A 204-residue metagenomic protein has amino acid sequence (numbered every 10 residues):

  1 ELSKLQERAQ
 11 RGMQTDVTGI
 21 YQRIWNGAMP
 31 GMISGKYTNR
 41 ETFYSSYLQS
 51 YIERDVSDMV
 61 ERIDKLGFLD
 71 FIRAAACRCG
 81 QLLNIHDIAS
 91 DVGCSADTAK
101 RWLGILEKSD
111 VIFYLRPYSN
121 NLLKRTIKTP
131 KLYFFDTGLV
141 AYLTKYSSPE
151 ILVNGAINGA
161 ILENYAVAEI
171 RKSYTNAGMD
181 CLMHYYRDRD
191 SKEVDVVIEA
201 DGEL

Functional and structural regions predicted by a protein language model:
K4-Q49: Amphipathic alpha-helical "lid/sensor" segments that cap RecA-like P-loop NTPase cores
I33-E203: Accessory nucleic acid-recognition modules appended to NTPase machines
